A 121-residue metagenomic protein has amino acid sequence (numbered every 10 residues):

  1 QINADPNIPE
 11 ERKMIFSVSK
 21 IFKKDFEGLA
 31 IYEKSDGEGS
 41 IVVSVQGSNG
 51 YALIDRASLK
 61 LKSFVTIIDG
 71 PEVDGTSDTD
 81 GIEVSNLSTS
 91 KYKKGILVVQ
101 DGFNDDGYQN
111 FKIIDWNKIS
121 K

Functional and structural regions predicted by a protein language model:
Q1-K121: Sequence/structural signature of beta-propeller domains
